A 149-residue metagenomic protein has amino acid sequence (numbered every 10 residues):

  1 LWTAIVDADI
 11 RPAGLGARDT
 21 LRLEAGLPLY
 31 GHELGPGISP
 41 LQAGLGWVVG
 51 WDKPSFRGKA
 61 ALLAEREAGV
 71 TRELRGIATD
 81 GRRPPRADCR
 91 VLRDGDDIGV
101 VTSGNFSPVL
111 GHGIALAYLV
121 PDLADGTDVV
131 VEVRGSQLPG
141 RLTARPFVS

Functional and structural regions predicted by a protein language model:
L1-S149: Conserved, structured C-terminal
